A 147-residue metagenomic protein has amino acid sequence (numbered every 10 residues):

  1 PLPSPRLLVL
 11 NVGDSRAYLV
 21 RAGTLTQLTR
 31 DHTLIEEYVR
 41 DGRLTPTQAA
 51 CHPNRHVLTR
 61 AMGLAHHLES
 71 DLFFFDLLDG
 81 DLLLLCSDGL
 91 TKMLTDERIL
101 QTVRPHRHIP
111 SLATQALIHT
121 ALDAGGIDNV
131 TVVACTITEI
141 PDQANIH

Functional and structural regions predicted by a protein language model:
P1-P3, C135-T138: Conserved beta strand-loop-helix elements of the APE1-like EEP
P1-V20, Q27: Conserved catalytic micro-motifs used in adenylation/nucleotidyl-transfer and phosphoryl/amide- and methyl-transfer
N11-R16, V57-H66, F73-T102, I118-A124 (+1 more regions): Conserved beta-strand-loop-short alpha-helix elements that form and flank the Mn2+/Mg2+-coordinating active site
S15-A17, L25-T26, L34, T91: Short, surface-exposed beta-strand-loop junctions and turns on beta-sheet-rich folds
A22-T24, D96-I99, I146: Short amphipathic alpha-helical segments
R30-D79, Q143: Conserved, helical-rich catalytic subdomain that frames metal- and/or nucleotide-binding sites in enzyme alpha/beta
H106-D128: A short, conserved beta-to-alpha structural element at the edge of catalytic cores that scaffolds binding
E139-H147: Intrinsically disordered or compositionally simple regulatory linkers and C-terminal tails in signal-transduction
